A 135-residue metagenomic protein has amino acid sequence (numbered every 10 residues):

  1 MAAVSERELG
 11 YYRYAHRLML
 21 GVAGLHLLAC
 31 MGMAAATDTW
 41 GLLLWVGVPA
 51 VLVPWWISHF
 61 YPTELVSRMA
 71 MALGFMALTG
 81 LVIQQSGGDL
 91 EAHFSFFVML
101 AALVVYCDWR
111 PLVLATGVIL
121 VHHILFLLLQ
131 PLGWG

Functional and structural regions predicted by a protein language model:
M1-Y12: Short, Lys/Arg-rich, polar N-terminal cytosolic tail immediately upstream of the first transmembrane signal-anchor
R17-D89, F94-A102, A115-I124: Hydrophobic transmembrane alpha-helices and their membrane-interface boundaries in multi-pass, membrane-anchored
D89-L90, L129-G135: Transmembrane helix-loop junctions at the membrane interface of multipass transporters and ion channels
W109-R110: Residues that define the loop-to-transmembrane-helix transition and helix capping in multi-pass membrane transporters
